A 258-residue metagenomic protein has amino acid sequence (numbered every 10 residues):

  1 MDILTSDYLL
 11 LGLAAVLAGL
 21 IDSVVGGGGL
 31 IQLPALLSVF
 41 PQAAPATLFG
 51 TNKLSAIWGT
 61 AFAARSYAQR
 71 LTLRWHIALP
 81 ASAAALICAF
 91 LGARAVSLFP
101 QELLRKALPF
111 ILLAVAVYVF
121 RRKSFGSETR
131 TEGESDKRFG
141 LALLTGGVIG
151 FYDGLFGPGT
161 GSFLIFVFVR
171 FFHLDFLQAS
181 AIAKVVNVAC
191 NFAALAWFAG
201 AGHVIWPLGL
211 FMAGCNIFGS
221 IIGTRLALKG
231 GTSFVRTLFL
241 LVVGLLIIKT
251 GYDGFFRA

Functional and structural regions predicted by a protein language model:
M1-A44, T129-S180: Selected transmembrane alpha-helices and immediately adjacent juxtamembrane segments of polytopic inner-membrane
M1-Y8, S38-T47, R94-L103, A199-P207 (+1 more regions): Helix-coil boundary and interhelical linker segments in multi-pass alpha-helical membrane proteins
Y8, K53, L108-L112, A116 (+4 more regions): Residues within membrane-spanning alpha-helices of integral membrane proteins, especially the hydrophobic core/packing
G12, V16, L20, K53 (+11 more regions): Residue-level signature of the transmembrane alpha-helical core of multi-pass small-molecule transporters
S38-V39, S97, K106, F166-R170 (+4 more regions): Transmembrane helix-loop junction
G50-L103, A107, N191-T237, L241: Selective hydrophobic functional segments
F62-T72, A93, L98-Q101, P109-E134 (+1 more regions): Transmembrane helix exit motif
L91, V148-P158, A194-G202, G209 (+1 more regions): Hydrophobic alpha-helical transmembrane segments in multi-pass integral membrane proteins
